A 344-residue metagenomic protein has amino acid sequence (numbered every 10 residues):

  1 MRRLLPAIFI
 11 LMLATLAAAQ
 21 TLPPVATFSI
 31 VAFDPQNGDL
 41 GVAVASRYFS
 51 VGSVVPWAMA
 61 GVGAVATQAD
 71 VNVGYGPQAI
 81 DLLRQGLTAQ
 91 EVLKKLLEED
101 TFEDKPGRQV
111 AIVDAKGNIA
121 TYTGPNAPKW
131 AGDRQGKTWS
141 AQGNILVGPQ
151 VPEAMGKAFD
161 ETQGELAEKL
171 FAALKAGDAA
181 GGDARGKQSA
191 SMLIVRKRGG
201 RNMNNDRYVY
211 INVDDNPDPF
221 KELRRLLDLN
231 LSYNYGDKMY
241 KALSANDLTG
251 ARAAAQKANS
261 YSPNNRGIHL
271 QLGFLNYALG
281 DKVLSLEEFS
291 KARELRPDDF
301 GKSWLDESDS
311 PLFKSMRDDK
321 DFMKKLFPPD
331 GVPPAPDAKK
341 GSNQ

Functional and structural regions predicted by a protein language model:
M1-L4: Positively charged n-region of N-terminal signal peptides that target proteins for export
P6-L16: Bacterial N-terminal signal peptides
Q20-R185, M192, D214-Q256, S260-Y261 (+3 more regions): Alpha/propeptide regions of enzymes that mature by internal proteolysis
G236-D237, G267-Q271, G301-E307: Alpha-solenoid helical repeat scaffolds
A255, Y261-S262, R296-D299, S303: Alpha-helical junction/boundary sensor with strong preference for TPR arrays
H269-N276, E288: TPR/Sel1-like alpha-solenoid repeat signature
V283-F300: TPR/TPR-like (Sel1-like) alpha-helical repeat modules
D298-Q344: Terminal, low-structured helical/coil segments at or just beyond the last alpha-helical repeat
